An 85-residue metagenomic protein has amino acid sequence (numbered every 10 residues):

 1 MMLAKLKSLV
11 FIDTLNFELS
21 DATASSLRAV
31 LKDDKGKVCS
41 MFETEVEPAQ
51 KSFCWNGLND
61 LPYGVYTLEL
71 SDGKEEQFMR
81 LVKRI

Functional and structural regions predicted by a protein language model:
M1-E18, V65-I85: C-terminal tail/sorting-segment detector
M2-L3, V38-M41, S52-C54: Short structured motifs
L19, L31, W55-G57: Hydrophobic residues in beta-strands and at strand termini
D21-S25: Short proline/glycine-enriched turn/loop motifs at strand-loop junctions of beta-rich domains
L27-A29: Short beta-strand elements bearing conserved aromatic residues within extracellular beta-rich modules
K32-C39, Y66: Short, glycine-anchored, charge-dense loop/turn motifs used at functional sites
V38, Q50, E76-F78: Short, mixed charged/polar active-site loops that provide acid/base catalysis or chelate metal/phosphate cofactors
E43-G73: Short, surface-exposed loop/turn motifs with a glycine/proline- and acidic-biased composition
